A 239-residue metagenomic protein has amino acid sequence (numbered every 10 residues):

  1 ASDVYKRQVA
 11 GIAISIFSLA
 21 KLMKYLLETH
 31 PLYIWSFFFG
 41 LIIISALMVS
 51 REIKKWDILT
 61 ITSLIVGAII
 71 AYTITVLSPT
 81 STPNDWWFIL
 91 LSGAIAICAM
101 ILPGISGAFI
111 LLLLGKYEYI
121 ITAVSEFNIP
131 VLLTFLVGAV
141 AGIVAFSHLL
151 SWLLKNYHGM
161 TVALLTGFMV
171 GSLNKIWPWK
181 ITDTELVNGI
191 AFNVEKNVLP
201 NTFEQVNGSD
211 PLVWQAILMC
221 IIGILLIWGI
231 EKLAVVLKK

Functional and structural regions predicted by a protein language model:
A1-Y5: Short, small-residue-biased leader/transition segments that mark boundaries at the very start of proteins
R7-I97, A139-V140, V144-K239: Juxtamembrane transmembrane-helix boundary motif
A96-A99, A108-P130: Interfacial segments of multi-pass membrane proteins
